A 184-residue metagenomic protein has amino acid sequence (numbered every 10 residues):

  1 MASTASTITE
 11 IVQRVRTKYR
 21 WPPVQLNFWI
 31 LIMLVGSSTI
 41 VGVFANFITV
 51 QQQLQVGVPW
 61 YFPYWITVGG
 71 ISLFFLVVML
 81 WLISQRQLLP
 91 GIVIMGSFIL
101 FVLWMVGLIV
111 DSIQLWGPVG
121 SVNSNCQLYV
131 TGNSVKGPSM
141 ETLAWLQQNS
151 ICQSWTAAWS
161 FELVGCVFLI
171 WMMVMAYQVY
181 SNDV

Functional and structural regions predicted by a protein language model:
M1-V24, Q85, P138-E141, Q153-T156 (+1 more regions): Intrinsically disordered terminal tails
T17-R20, Q53-W65, E141-S160: Juxtamembrane membrane-interface segments at transmembrane-helix boundaries in membrane proteins
L26, I30-S37, F44, V58-P118 (+2 more regions): Signature of small four-pass
F47-Q52, W81: Juxtamembrane "helix-exit" motif on the non-cytosolic side of transmembrane helices
Q52, P118-V119, S181-V184: Membrane-interfacial segments
W65, V93-G96, Q127-N133, W155: Juxtamembrane helix-loop boundaries in multi-pass membrane proteins
S112-T142: Juxtamembrane non-transmembrane "cap" segments at the membrane-aqueous interface of multi-pass membrane proteins
